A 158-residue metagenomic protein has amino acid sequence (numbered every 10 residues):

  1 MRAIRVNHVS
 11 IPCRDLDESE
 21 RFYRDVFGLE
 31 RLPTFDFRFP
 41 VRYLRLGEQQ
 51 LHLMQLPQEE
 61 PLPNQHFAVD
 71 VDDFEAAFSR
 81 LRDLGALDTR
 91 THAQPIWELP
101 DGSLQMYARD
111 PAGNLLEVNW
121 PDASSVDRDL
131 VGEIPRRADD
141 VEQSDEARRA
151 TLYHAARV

Functional and structural regions predicted by a protein language model:
A3-R5, E59-N64, P100: Short glycine-enriched loop/turn motifs at secondary-structure junctions
V9, F67: Hydrophobic adenine-recognition pocket in adenosine-nucleotide-binding enzymes
S10, E30-F35, P95-E98, W120-S125: Conserved catalytic-core motifs of GNAT/GCN5-like acyltransferases
S10-L51: Core segments of cupin and vicinal oxygen chelate
L16, A68-L115, A123-V126, V141-V158: Vicinal oxygen chelate
D36-P40, P61, L99-L104: Short acidic/glycine-enriched loop/turn segments that link adjacent beta-strands
G47-Q50, Q58-P61, D72-A77: Short, charged/polar surface micro-motifs in flexible loops or helix N-caps
